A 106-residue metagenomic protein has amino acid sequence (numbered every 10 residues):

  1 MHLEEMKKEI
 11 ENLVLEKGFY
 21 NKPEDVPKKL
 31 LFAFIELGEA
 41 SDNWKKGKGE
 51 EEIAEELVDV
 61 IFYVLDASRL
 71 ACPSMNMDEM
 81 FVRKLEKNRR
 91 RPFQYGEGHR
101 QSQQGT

Functional and structural regions predicted by a protein language model:
M1-T106: Flexible "arm" and connector segments at domain edges
